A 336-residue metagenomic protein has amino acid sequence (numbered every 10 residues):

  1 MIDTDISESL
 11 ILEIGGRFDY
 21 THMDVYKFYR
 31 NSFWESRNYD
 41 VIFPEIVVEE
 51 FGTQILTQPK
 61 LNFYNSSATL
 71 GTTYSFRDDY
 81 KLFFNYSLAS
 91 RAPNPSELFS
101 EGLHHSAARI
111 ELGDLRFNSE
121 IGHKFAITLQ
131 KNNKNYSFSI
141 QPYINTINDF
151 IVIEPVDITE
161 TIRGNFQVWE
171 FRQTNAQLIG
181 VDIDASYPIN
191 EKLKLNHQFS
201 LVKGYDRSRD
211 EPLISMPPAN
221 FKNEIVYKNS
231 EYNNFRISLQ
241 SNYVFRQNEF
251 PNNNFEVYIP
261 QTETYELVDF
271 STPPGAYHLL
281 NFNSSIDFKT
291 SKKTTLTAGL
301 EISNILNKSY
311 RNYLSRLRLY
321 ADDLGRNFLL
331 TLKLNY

Functional and structural regions predicted by a protein language model:
M1-R77, L103-H105: Signature of Gram-negative outer-membrane beta-barrel scaffolds
I2-T4, L70-Y74, F117, I127-K131 (+8 more regions): Residues on the lipid-exposed face of transmembrane beta-strands in outer-membrane beta-barrel proteins
E8, Y20-T21, Y143-I147, V156-T159 (+1 more regions): Gram-negative outer-membrane beta-barrel transporters
S9-L12, D79-L82, N135-F138, E191-L195 (+3 more regions): Repeated loop/turn-to-beta-strand initiation elements of outer-membrane beta-barrel proteins
F18-D24, Y86-A92, F99-E101, N133 (+6 more regions): Transmembrane beta-strands of outer-membrane beta-barrel pores
D24-F33, S96-E101, A108, I151-D157 (+4 more regions): Outer-membrane beta-barrel translocator domains and adjoining extracellular loop/strand segments of Gram-negative
V48-S67, G71, S75, L88-T146 (+3 more regions): Outer-membrane beta-barrel signature, preferentially recognizing the C-terminal barrel domain of Gram-negative
S90-R91, N148, I153, Y243-Q261 (+1 more regions): C-terminal beta-signal and adjacent terminal beta-strands/loops of Gram-negative outer-membrane beta-barrel proteins
